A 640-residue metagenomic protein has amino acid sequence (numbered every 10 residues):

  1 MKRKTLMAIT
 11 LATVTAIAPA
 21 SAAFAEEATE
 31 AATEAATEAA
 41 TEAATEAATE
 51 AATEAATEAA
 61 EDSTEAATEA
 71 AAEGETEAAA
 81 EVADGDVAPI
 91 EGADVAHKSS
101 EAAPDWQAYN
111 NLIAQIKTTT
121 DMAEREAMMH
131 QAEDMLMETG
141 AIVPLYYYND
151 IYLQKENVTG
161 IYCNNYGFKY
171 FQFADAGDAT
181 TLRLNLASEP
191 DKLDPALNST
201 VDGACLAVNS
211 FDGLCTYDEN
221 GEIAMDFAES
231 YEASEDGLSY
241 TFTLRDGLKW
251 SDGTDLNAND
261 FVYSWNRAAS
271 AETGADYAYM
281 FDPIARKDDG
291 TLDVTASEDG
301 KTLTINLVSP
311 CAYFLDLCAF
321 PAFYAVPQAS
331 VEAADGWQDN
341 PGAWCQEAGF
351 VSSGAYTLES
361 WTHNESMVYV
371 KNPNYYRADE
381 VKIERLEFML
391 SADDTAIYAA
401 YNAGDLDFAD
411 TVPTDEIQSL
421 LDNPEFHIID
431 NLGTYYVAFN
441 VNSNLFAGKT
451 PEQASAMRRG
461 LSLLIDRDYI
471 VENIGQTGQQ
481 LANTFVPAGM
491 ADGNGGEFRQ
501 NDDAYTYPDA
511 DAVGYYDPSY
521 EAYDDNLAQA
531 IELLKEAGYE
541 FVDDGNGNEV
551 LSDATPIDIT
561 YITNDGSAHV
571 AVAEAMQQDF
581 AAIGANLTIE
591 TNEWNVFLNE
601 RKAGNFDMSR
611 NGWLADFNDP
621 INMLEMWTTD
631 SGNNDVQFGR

Functional and structural regions predicted by a protein language model:
A83-L182, T362, L464-D503, A568-Q577 (+1 more regions): Detector for C-terminal structural segments
D105, Q131, A224, Q453-Q578: Append "and occasionally in soluble cytosolic enzymes with long acidic Gly/Pro-rich linkers
E124, E229-Y277, T304, A400 (+2 more regions): Aromatic- and charge-enriched surface segment that lines or borders ligand/interaction sites
P144, Y152-L153, Y166, N185-E235 (+1 more regions): N-terminal lobe/hinge region of extracytoplasmic solute-binding protein
N157, A278-A333: Surface-exposed binding/hinge segments that line and control ligand-binding clefts or catalytic entry sites
Q172, D236, N306-A325, C345-A396 (+2 more regions): Aromatic-rich, solvent-exposed beta-strand/loop patch
K192, N198-V201, V208, D218-E222 (+5 more regions): Gly/Pro-rich hinge or "lid" segments in bacterial periplasmic/extracellular proteins
R267, P341-G342, E347, N372-S419 (+3 more regions): Ligand-site clamp/hinge motif
